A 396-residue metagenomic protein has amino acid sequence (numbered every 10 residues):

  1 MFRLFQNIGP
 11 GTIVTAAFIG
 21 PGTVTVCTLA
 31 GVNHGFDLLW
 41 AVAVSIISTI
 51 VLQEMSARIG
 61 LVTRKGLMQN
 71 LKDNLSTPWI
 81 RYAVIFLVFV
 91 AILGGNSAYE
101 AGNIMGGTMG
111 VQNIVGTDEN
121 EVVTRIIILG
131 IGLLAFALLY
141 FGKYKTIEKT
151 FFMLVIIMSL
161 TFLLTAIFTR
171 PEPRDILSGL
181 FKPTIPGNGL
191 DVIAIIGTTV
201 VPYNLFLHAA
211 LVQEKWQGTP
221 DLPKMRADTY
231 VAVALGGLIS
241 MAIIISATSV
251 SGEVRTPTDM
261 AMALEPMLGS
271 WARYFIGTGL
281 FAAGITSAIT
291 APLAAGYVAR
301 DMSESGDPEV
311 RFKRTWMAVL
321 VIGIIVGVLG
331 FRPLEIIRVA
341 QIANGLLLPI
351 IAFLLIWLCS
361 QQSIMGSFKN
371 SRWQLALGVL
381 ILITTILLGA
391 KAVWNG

Functional and structural regions predicted by a protein language model:
M1-T23, D191, Q217-P220, A227 (+1 more regions): Membrane-interface "cap" regions at the ends of multi-pass membrane proteins
F2, L29-E54, M68-L71, V84: Extracellular loop-to-transmembrane helix junctions
C27-L29, M55-I80, V111, V115 (+3 more regions): Flexible loop linkers connecting adjacent transmembrane helices in multi-pass alpha-helical membrane transporters
G35, V62-G94, G116-T124, A227-Y230 (+2 more regions): Transmembrane-helix boundary/entry motifs in multi-pass membrane transporters
V51-V62, V212, A234-A261: Extracellular/periplasmic helix-exit of transmembrane alpha-helices
Y82-T117, G284-S303, R332-V339, G345-L346 (+1 more regions): Hydrophobic transmembrane alpha-helices that form the core helical bundles of multi-pass secondary transporters
F86-F89, I114-Y140, I157-L163, P308-I325 (+1 more regions): Transmembrane alpha-helical segments of multi-pass small-molecule transport proteins
V155-F181, V192-A209, L354-S363, L388-G396: Hydrophobic alpha-helical segments and their helix-loop junctions in multi-pass secondary transporters
